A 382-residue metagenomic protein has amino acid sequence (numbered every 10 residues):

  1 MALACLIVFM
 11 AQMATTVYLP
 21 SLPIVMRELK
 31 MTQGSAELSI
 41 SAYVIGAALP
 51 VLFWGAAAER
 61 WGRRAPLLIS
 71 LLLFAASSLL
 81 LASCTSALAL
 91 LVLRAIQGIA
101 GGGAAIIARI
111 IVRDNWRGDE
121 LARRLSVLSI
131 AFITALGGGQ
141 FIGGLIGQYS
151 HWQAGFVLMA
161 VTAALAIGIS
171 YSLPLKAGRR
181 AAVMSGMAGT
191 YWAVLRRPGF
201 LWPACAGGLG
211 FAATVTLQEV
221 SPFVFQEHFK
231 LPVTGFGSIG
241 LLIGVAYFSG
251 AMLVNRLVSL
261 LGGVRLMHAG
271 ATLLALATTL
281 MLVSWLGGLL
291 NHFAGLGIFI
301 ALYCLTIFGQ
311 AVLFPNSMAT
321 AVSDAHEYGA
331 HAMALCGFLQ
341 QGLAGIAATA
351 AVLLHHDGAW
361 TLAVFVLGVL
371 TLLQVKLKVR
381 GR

Functional and structural regions predicted by a protein language model:
A2-Q33, L217-P222: Extracytoplasmic
E28-K30, G62, S83-A89, A100 (+1 more regions): Helix-breaking motifs and short loop linkers at transmembrane-helix boundaries and internal kinks in secondary membrane
A48-L88: Conserved MFS/SLC helix-loop-helix module at the cytosolic interface between two early adjacent transmembrane helices
A65-L79, L266-M281: Structural signature of the two symmetry-related core transmembrane helices
L73, S77-L80, L88-Q97, G297-L302: Paired small-residue
A89, G118-E120, S126-Y171, S238: Helix-loop-helix hairpin linking two adjacent transmembrane segments in secondary transporters
L93-I133: Cytoplasmic helix-loop-helix junction between adjacent transmembrane helices in 12-TM secondary transporters
L175-A204: Juxtamembrane intracellular "pre-TM" segments in multi-pass secondary transporters
